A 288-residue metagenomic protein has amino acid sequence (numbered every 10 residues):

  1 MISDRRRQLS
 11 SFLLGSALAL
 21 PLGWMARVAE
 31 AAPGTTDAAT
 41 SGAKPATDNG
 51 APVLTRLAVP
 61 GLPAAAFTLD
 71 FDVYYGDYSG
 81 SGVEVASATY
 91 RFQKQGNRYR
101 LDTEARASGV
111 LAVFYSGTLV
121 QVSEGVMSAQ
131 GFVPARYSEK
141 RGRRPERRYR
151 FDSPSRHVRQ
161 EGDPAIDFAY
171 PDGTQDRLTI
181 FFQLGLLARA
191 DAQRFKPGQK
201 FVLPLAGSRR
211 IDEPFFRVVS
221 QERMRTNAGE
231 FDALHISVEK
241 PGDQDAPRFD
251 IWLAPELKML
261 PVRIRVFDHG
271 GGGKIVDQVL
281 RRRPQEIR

Functional and structural regions predicted by a protein language model:
I2-A17: N-terminal secretory signal peptides and thylakoid transit peptides that target proteins across membranes
I2-D4, P21, G109, D176 (+1 more regions): Alpha-helix initiation/capping motif
V28-A29: Cleavable N-terminal signal peptides
A32-S153, R194-R288: Acidic, serine/threonine-rich low-complexity disordered tracts
R147-A188: Hydrophobic, well-structured mid-protein blocks that either form specific transmembrane helices
T179-L203: Hydrophobic, often amphipathic alpha-helical segments used for membrane interaction and targeting
